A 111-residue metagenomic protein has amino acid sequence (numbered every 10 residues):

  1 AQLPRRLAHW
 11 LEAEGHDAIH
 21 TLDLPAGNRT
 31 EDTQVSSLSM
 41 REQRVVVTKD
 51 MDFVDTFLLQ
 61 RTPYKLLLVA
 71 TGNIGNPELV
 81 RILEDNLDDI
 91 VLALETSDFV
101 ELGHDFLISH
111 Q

Functional and structural regions predicted by a protein language model:
A1-V45: N-terminal first-folded block
H20, L68-A70, E101: Structural signal for conserved beta-strand scaffold positions within catalytic alpha/beta enzyme cores
A26-Q34, M51, I74-E78: Residues at secondary-structure transition points
V35-S37, V80-N86: Short, surface-exposed amphipathic charged segments that create phosphate/polyanion-binding patches used for binding
S39-F57: Acidic, metal-binding active-site segment of PIN/NYN-like and related structure-specific nucleases
V54-L83: Mid-chain, well-packed structural core segment of small domains
D88-Q111: Charged phosphate-binding loop/patch that engages nucleotide di/tri-phosphates or the phosphate backbone of nucleic
